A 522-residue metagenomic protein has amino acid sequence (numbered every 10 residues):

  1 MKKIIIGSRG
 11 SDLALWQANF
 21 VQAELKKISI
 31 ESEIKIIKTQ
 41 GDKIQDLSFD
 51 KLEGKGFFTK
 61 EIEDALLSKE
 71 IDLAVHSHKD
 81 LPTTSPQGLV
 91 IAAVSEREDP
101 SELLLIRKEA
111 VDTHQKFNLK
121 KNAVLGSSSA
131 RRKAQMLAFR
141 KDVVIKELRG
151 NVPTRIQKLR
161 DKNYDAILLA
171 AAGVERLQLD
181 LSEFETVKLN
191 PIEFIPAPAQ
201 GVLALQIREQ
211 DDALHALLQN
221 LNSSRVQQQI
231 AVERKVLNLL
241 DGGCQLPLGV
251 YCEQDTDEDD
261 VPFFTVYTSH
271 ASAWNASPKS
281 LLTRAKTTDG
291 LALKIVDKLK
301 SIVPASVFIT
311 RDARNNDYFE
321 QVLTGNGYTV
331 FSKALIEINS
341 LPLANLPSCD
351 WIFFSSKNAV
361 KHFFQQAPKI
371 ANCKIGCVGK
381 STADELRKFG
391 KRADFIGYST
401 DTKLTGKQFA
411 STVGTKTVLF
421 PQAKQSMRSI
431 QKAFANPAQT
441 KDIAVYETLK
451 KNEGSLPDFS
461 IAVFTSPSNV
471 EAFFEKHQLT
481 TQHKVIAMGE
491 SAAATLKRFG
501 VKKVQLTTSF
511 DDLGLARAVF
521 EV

Functional and structural regions predicted by a protein language model:
K2-A18, K116-S128, I375, K416-V418: Short loop->beta-strand "edge-of-pocket" segments that line small-molecule binding or catalytic clefts across diverse
K2-L47, K51-E53, H78, A138-S306: Small-molecule-sensing regulatory modules
L47-L73, C349-H362: Short, structured active-site "lid" loops
G54-E102: N-terminal glycine-rich phosphate/adenylate-binding segment common to multiple enzyme folds
F58, E63, H76, L168-A170 (+2 more regions): Short beta-strand and adjacent tight-turn residues that come in two discontinuous sequence segments and form the edges
I62, D297-V522: Signature of uroporphyrinogen-III synthase
I71-V75, D165-A166, W351, I461: Short, Asp-centered acidic motifs that coordinate Mg2+ and/or phosphate in catalytic or ligand-binding sites
H78-K79, Q87-D142, T400-T412: A conserved helix-loop-strand patch within extracytoplasmic ligand-binding domains of the periplasmic binding
